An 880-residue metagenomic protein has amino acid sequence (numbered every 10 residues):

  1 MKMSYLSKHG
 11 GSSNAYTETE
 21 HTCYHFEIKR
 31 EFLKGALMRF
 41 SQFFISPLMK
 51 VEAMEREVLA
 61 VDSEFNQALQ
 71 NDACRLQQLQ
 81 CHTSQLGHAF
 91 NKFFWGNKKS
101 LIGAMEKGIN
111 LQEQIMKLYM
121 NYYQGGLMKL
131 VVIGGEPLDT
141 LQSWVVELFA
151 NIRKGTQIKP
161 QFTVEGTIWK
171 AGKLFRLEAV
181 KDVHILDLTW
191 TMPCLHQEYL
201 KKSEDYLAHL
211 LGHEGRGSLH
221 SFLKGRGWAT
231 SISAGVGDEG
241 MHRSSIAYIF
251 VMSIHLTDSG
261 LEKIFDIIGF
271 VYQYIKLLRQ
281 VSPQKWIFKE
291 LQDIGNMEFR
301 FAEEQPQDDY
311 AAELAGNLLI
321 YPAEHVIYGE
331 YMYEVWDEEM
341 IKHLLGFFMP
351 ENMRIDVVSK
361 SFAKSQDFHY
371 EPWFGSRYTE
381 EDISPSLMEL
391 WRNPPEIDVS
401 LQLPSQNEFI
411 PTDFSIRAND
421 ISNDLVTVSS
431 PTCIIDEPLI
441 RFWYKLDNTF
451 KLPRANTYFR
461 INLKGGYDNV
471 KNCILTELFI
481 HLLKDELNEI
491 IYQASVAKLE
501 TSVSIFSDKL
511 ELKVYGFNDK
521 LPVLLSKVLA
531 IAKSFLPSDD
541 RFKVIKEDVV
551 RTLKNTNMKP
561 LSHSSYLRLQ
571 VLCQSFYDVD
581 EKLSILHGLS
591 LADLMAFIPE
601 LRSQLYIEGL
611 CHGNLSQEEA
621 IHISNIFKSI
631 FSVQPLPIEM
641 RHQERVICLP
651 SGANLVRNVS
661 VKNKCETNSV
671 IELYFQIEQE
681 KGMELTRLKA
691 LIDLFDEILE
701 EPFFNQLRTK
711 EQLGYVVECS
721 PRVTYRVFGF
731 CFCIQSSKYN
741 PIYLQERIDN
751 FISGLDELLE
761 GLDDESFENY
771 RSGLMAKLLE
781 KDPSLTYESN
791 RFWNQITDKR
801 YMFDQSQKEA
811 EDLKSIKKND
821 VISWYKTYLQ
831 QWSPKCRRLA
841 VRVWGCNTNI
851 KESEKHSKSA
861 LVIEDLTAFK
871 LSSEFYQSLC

Functional and structural regions predicted by a protein language model:
M1-Y5, F40, E198-L211, K451-I490 (+3 more regions): Active/ligand-binding-proximal structured segments within catalytic/core domains that scaffold catalytic residues
K2-L118, V164-L174, L188, K202-D238 (+7 more regions): Acidic/histidine-enriched segments that form metal/cofactor-coordinating and catalytic pocket/exosite environments
K8, D187-T191, L211-D258, L446 (+6 more regions): A structural supersecondary motif
I28-R30, G134-E136, M192-L195, I254-K263 (+7 more regions): A generic structural motif
L33-A36, L138-S143, E198-Y199, S259-D266 (+7 more regions): Short, conserved charged micro-motifs
V131-G134, W286-P453, T457, N555-K681 (+2 more regions): C-terminal regions of mature proteins
Q142-I158, S624-I638: Glycine-centered hinge/linker elements that transmit conformational signals in sensory and ligand-binding systems
D182-P193, Q197-E198, K202: Polar, glycine-rich mid-to-C-terminal structural blocks that act as macromolecule-binding/assembly scaffolds
